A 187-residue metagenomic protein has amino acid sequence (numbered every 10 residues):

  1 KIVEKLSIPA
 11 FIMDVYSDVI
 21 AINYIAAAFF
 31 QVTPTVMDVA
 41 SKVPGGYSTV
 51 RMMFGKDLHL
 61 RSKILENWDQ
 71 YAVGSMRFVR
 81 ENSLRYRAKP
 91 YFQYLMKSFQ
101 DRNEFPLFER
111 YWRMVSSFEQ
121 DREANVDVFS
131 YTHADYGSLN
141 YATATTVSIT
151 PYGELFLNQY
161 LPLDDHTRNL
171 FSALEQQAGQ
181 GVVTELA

Functional and structural regions predicted by a protein language model:
I2-L6, M13, I25-D164, F171-V183: Hydrophobic protein-protein interaction segments
V19-I20: Conserved hydrophobic beta-strand signature of PAS-family and PAS-like sensory domains
E185-A187: Well-ordered alpha/beta subsegment
